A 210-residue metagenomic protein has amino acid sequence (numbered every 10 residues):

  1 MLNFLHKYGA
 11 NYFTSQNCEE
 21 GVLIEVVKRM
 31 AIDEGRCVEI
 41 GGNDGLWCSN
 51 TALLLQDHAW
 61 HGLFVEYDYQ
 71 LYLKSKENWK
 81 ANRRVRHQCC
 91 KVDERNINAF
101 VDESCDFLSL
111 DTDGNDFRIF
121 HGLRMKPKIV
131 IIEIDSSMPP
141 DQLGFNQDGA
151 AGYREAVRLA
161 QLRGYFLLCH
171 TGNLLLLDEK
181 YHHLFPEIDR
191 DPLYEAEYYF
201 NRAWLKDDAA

Functional and structural regions predicted by a protein language model:
M1-F4, I32, R154: A generic structural signal for ordered alpha-helices
M1-N11, N201-A210: Membrane-proximal basic amphipathic "stem/tether" segments
L2, A99-F100, F185: Short, aromatic- and cysteine-enriched interfacial helices/patches that mediate contacts at lipid membranes
G9-F100, L110, S136: SAM cofactor-binding core of SAM-dependent methyltransferases, primarily the Rossmann-like beta-alpha-beta module
A52-L53, D57-L63, C105-L108, G114-D208: Conserved acidic-Pro-Pro-aromatic motif
Q70-W79, F200-A210: Hydrophobic transmembrane alpha-helix bundles
